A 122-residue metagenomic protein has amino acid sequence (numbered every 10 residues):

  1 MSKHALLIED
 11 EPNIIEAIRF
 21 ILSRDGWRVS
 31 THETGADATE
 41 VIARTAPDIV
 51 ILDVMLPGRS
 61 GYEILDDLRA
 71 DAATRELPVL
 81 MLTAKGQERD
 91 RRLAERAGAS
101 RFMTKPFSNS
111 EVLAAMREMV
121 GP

Functional and structural regions predicted by a protein language model:
I15, P57, R75, Q87: The feature encodes the CheY-like receiver
E16-R24: Charged docking surfaces used in two-component/phosphorelay signaling
R19, E63, G86-R101, A114: Alpha4 helix (beta4-alpha4-beta5 surface) of REC/receiver domains from two-component response regulators
G26-T34, V41: Short hydrophobic/Thr-rich beta-strand motif most characteristic of the beta2 strand and flanking loop of CheY-like
T34, S60-D66: Acidic catalytic/metal-coordinating carboxylates
T45-I51, L56: Active-site beta3 strand of CheY-like receiver
F107-R117: C-terminal output helix
